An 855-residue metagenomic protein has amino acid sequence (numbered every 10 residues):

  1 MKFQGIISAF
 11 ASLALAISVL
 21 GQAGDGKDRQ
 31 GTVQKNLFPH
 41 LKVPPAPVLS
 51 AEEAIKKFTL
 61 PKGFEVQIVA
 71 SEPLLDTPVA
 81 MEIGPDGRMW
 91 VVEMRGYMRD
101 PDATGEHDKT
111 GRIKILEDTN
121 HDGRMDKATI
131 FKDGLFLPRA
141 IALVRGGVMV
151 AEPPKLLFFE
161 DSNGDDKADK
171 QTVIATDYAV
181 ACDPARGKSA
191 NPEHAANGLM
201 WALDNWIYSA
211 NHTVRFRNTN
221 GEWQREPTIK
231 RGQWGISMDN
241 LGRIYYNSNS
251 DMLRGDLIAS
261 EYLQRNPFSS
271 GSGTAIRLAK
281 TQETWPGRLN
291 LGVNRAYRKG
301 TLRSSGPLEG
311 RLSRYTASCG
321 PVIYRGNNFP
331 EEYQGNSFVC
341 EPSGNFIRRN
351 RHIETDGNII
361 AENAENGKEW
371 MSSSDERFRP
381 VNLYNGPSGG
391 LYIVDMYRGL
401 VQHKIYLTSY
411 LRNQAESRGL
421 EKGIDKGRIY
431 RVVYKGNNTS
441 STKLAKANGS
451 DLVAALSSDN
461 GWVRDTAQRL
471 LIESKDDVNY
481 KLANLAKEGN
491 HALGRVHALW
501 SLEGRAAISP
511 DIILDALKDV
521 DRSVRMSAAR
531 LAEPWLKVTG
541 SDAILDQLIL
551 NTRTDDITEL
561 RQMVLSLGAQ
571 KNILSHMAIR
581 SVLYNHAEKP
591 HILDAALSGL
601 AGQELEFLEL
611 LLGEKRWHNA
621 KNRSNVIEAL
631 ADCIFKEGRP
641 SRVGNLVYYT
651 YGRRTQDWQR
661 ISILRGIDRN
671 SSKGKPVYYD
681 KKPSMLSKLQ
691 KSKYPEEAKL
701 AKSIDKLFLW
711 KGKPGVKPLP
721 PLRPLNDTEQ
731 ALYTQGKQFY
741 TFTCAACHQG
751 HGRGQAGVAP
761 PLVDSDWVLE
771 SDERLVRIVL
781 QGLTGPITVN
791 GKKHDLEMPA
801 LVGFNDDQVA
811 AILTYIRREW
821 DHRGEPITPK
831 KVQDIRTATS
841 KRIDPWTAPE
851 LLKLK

Functional and structural regions predicted by a protein language model:
M1-G5: Positively charged n-region of N-terminal signal peptides that target proteins for export
S8-S18: Bacterial N-terminal signal peptides
A23-D451, W462, L470-E473: Beta-propeller domains with acidic blade repeats across secreted/periplasmic ectodomains and cytosolic WD/CNH propellers
R29-F38, K42-P45, P718-R723, V789 (+1 more regions): Flexible coil segments in periplasmic/lumen-exposed cytochrome c-class electron-transfer proteins
L383, V394, I429-V432, G736-G750 (+2 more regions): The canonical Cys-X-X-Cys-His
V394, A415, G419-D425, V432-Q738 (+4 more regions): Long, ordered, helix-rich scaffold segments
G399-H403, A731, K737-P761, V768 (+2 more regions): Periplasmic/extracellular electron-transfer cofactor-ligation site, primarily the c-type cytochrome heme-c attachment
A415-S417, E488, G754-N790, D795-N805: Gly/Gly-Pro-rich "capping" loops immediately C-terminal to redox-active cysteine motifs in periplasmic/lumenal
